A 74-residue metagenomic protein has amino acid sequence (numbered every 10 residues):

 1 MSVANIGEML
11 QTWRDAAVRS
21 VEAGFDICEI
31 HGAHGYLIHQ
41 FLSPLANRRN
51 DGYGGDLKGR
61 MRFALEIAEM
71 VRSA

Functional and structural regions predicted by a protein language model:
M1-A74: Flavin-dependent oxidoreductase catalytic cores
